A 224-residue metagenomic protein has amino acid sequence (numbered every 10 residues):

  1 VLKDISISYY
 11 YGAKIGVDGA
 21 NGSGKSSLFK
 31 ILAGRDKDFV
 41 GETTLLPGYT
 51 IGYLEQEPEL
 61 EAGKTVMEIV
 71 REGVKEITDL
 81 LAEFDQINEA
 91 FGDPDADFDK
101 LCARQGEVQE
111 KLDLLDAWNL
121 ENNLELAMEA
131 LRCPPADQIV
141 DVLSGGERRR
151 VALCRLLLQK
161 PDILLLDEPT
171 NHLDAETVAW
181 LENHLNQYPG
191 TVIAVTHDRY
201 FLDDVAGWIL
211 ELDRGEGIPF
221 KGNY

Functional and structural regions predicted by a protein language model:
V1-Y224: ABC ATP-binding cassette signature C-motif
